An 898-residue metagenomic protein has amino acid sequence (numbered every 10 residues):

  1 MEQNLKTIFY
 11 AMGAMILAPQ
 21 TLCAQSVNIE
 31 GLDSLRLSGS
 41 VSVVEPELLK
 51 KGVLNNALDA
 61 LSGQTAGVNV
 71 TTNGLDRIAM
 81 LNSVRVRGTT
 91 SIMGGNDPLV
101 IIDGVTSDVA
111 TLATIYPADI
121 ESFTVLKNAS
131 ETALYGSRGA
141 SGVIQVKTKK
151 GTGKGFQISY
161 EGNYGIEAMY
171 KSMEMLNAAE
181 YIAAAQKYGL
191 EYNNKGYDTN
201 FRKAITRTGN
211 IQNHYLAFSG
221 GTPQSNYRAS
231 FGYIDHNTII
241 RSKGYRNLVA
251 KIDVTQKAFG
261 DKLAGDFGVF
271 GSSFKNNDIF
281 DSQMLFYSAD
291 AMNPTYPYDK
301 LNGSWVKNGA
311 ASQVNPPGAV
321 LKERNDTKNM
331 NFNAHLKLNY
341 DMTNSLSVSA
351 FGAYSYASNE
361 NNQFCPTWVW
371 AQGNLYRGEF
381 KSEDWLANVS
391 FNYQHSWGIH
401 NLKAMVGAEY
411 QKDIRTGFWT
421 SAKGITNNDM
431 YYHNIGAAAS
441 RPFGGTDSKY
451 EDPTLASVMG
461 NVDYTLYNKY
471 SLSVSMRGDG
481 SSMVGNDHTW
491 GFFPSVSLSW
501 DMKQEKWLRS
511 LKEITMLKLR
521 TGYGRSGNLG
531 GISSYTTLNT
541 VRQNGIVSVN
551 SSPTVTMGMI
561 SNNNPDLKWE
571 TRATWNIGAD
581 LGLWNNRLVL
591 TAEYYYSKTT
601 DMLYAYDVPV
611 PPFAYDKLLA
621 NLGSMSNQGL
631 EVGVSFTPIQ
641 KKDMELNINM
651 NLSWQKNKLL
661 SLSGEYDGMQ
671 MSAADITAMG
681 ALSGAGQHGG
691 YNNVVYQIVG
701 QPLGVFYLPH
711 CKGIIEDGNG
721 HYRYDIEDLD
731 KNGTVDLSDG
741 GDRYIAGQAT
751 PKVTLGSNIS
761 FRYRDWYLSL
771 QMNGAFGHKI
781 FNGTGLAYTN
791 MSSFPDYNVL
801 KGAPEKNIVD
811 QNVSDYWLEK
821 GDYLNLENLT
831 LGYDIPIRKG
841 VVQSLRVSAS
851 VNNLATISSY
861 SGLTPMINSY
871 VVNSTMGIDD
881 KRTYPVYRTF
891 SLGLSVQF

Functional and structural regions predicted by a protein language model:
M1-F259, L263-S272, V306, P317 (+7 more regions): Short, small/polar-rich motifs associated with maturation and membrane association, primarily at protein termini
N96-D97, G209-Q212, N247, D253-F259 (+6 more regions): Extracellular/periplasmic, surface-exposed regions of secreted and cell-surface proteins
V100, D299, Y464, V705 (+3 more regions): Short aromatic-centered micro-motifs
S159-G196, W419-S421, A620, T637-G747 (+2 more regions): Conserved small-residue
Q283-P317: Acidic, glycine-rich flexible loop segments
G733-T734, Y767-E827: C-terminal beta-barrel architecture of Gram-negative outer-membrane proteins
Q748-I780: Glycine-rich, aromatic-lined ligand/substrate-binding cores of catalytic and carbohydrate-binding domains
